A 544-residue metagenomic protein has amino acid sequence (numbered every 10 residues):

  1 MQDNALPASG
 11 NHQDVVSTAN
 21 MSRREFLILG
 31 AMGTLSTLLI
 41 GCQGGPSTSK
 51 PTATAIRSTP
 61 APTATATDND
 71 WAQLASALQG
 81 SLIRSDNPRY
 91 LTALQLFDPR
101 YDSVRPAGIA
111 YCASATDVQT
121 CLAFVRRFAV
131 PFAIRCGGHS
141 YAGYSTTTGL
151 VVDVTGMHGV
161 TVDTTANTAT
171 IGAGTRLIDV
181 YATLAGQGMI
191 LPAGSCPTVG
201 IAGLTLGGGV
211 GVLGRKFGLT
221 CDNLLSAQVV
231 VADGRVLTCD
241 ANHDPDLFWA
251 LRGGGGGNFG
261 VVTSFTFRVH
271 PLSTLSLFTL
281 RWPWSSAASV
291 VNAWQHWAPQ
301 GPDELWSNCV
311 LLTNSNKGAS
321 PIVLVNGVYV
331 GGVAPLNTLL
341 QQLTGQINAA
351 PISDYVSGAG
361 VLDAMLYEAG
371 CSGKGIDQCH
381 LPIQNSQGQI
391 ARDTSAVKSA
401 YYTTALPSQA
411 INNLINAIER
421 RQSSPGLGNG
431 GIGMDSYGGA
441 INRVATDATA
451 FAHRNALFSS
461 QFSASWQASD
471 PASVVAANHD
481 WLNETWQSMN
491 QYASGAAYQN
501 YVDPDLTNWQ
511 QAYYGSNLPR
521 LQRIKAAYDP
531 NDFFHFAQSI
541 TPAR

Functional and structural regions predicted by a protein language model:
Q2-L6, G10-R544: Soluble FAD-dependent oxygen oxidases
